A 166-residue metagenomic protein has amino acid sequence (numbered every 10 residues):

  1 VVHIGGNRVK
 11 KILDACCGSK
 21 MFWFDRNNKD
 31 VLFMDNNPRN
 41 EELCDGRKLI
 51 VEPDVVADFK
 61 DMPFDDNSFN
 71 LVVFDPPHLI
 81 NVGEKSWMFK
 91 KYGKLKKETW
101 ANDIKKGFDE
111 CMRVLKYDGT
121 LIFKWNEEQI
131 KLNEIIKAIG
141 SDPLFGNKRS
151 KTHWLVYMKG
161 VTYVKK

Functional and structural regions predicted by a protein language model:
V1-K166: Class I S-adenosyl-L-methionine-dependent methyltransferase catalytic core
